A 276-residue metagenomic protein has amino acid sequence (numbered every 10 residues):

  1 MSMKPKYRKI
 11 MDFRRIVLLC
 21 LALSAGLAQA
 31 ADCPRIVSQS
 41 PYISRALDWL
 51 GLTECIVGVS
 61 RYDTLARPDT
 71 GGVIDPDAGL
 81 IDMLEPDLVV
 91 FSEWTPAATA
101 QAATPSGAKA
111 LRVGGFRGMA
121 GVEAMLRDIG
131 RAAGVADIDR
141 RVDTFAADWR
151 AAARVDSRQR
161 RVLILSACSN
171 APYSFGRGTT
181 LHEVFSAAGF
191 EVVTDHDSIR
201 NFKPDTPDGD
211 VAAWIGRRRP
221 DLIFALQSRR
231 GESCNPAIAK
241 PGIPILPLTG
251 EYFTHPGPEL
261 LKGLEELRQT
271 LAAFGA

Functional and structural regions predicted by a protein language model:
K6-V17: Bacterial N-terminal signal peptides that target proteins for export
I16-G26: Bacterial N-terminal signal peptides
A30-R35, D87-L88, A98-Y173, F190-H196 (+2 more regions): Extracytoplasmic substrate-binding proteins
P34-A98, F190-V193, F202-K203, P207 (+1 more regions): A short, structured surface patch at a secondary-structure boundary
Q39-A46, L52, D77, T95 (+7 more regions): Stable alpha-helical elements in mature extracytoplasmic
S40, E93-W94, S166-C168, D197 (+3 more regions): Short secondary-structure boundary segments
I43-W49, T64-P68, N170-G176, E232-C234 (+1 more regions): Short, solvent-exposed loop/turn elements at domain surfaces
L52-T53, V59-R61, P105, S174 (+1 more regions): Ligand-binding cleft/hinge of the Venus flytrap
